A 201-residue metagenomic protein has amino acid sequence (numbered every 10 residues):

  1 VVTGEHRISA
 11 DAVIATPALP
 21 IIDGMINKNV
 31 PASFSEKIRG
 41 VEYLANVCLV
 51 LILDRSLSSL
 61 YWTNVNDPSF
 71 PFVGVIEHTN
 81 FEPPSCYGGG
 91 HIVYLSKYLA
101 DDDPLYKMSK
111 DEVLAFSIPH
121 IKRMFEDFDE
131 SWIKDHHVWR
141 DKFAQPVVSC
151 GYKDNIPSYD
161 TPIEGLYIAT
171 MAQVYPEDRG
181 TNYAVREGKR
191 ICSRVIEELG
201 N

Functional and structural regions predicted by a protein language model:
V2-V93, Y98-K107, D111, A115-F125: Mid-domain catalytic core of redox enzymes that form a hydrophobic substrate pocket/lid adjacent to a catalytic redox
H78, E82-N201: Conserved flavin/dinucleotide-binding core of flavoenzymes
